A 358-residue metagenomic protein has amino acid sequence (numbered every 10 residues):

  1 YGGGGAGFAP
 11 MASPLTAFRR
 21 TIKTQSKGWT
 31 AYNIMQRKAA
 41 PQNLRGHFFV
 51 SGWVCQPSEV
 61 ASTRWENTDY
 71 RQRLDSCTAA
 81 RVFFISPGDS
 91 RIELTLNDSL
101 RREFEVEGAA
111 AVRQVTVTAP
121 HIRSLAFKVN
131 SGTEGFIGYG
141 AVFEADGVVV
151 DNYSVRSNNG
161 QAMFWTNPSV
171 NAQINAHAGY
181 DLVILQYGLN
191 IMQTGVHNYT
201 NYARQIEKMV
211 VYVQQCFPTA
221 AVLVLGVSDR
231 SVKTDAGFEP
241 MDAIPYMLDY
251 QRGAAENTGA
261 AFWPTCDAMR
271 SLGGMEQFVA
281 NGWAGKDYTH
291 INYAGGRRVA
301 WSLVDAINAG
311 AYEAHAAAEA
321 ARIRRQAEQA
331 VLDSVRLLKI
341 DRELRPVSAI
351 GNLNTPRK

Functional and structural regions predicted by a protein language model:
Y1-D89, E93-L96, E105-R204, H290-I291 (+1 more regions): Conserved SGNH/GDSL esterase-like catalytic core that processes O-acyl groups on lipids and polysaccharides
Y1-G3, G188, V211-P218, R252-N257 (+1 more regions): Sec-exported extracytoplasmic/periplasmic mature domains
G2-S13, L225, P264-T265, H315-E319: Surface-exposed patches in mature extracellular/periplasmic domains of secreted proteins
D146-V149, A178-V183, F217-V222, N257-A261: Loop/turn elements at helix/coil->beta-strand transitions in domains of secreted/extracellular proteins
N167-P168, D229-R357: Catalytic His-Asp segment of secreted/periplasmic serine-dependent ester chemistry enzymes
L182-G188, I206-Q214, A221-G226, D249: Conserved, well-ordered alpha-helix/loop/beta-strand core segments that scaffold catalytic motifs
T200-K208, I244-M247: Charged helix-capping and loop-helix junction motifs
